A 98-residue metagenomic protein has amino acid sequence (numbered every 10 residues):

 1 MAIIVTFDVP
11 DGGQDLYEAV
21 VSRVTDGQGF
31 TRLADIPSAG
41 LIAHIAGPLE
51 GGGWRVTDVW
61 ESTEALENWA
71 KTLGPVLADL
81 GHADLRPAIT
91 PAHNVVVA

Functional and structural regions predicted by a protein language model:
M1-P75, A83-A98: Short S/T/G/P-rich N-terminal loop/turn motif that feeds into the first structured element of a domain
